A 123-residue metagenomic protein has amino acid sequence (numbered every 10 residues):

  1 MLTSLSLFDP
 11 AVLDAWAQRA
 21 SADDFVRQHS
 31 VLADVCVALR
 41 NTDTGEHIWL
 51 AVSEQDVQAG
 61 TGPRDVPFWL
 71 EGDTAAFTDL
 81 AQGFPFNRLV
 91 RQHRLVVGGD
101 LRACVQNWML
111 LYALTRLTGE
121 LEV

Functional and structural regions predicted by a protein language model:
M1-V123: Feature captures hydrophobic
